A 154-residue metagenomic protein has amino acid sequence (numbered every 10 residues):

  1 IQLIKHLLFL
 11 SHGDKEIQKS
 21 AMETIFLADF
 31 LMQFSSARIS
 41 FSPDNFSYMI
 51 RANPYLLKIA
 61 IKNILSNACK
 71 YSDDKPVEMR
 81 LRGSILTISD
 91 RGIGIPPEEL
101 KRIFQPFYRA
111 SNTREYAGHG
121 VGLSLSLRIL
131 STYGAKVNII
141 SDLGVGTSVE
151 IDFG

Functional and structural regions predicted by a protein language model:
K15-S20, M49-A52: Conserved micro-motifs of the catalytic ATP-binding
A68-C69: Short helix-loop "hinge" at the ATP-lid/N-box region of the Bergerat-fold HATPase_c
P76-I85: Short beta-strand/loop element within the Bergerat-fold HATPase_c
D90: Acidic ATP/Mg2+-coordinating residue in the GHKL
I95-F107: Short conserved segment of the HATPase_c
